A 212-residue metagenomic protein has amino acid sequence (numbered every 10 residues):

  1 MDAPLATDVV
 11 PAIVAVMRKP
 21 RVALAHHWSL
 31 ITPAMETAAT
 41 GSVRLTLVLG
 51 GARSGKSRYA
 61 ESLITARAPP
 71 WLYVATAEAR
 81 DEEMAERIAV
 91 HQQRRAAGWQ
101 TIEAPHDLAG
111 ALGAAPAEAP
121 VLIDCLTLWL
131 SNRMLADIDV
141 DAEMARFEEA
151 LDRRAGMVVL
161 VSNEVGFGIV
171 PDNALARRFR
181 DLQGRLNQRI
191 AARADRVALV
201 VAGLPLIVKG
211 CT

Functional and structural regions predicted by a protein language model:
M1-P33, A117-E118, V140-M157, G184-T212: NTP-dependent small-molecule kinase module
E36-V43: Phosphate-binding P-loop
T46-A114: Conserved P-loop
Y73-A75, I123, L160, L199: Structural beta-sheet core signal
T101-V158: Phosphate-binding/switch loop-helix module in NTP-utilizing enzymes
W129-L130, F167-D172, I207-V208: Short, solvent-exposed loop/turn segments at secondary-structure junctions
M134-D139, D172-R180: Short glycine-enriched, charge-decorated loop/helix-capping segments at active-site entrances that position
N163: Acidic, metal-coordinating catalytic segment for phosphate/diphosphate chemistry, firing primarily on the Nudix
